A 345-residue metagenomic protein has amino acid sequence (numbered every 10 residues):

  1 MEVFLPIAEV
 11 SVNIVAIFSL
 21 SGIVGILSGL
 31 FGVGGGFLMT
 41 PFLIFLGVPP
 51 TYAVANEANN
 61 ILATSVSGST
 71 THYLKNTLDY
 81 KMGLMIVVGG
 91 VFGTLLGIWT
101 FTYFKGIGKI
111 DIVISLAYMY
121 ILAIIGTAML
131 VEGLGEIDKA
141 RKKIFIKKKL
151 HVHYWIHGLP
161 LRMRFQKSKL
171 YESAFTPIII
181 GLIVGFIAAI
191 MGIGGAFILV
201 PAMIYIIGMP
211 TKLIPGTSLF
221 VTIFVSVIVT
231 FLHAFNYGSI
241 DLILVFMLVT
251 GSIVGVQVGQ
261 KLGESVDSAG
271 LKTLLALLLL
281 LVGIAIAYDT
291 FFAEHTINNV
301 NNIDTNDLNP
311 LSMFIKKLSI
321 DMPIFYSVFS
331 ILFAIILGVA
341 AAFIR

Functional and structural regions predicted by a protein language model:
M1-L20, L74-I180, N236-R345: Juxtamembrane transmembrane-helix boundary motif
L20-G32, L182-G192: Transmembrane alpha-helix interface/packing and boundary motifs in multi-pass membrane proteins, characterized by
S28, L43-F45, H72-K75, F101 (+4 more regions): Helix-capping/transition residues at the boundaries of transmembrane alpha-helices and the short helical linkers
F31-M39, M191-A202: Transmembrane helix boundary and interhelical junction motifs in multipass membrane proteins
G32, P49, D79, G208-P210 (+1 more regions): A helix-boundary/kink motif common to multi-pass secondary transporters, especially Major Facilitator Superfamily
G36-G83: Juxtamembrane transmembrane-helix termini in multi-pass membrane transport proteins
M39-Y52, I198-L213, L232: Interfacial segments of multi-pass membrane proteins
A63-K75, F224-I240, T290: Membrane-interface helix-cap regions at the ends of transmembrane helices in multi-pass membrane proteins
